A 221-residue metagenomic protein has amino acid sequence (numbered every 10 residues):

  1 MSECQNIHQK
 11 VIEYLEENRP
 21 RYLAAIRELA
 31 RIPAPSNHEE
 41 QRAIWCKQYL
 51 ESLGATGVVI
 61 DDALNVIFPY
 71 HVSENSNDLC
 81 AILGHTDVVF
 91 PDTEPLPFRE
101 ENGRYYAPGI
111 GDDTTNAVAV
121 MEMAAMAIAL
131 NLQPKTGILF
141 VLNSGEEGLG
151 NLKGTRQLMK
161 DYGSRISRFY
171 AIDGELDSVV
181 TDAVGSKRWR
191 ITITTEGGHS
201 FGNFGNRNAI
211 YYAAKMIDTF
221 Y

Functional and structural regions predicted by a protein language model:
S2-Y106, A129: Acidic/His- and Gly-rich active-site-bordering loop/insert found across diverse amide/peptide-bond hydrolases
E13, V179, G198-F204: A short glycine-threonine-serine/GTX helix/turn-capping micro-motif
E28, M121-A129, K215-Y221: Short glycine/serine- and small hydrophobic-enriched flexible loop segments
D87-E100, I166, T181-T192: Acidic-glycine-rich active-site phosphate/pyrophosphate-binding loop
N102-G111, G198-S200: A short glycine/serine-rich beta->alpha loop
G109, D113-R188: Acidic/histidine-rich catalytic neighborhood of metal-dependent amide-processing enzymes
F201-Y221: Acidic-enriched catalytic cores of C-N bond-cleaving enzymes acting on peptides and small amides
